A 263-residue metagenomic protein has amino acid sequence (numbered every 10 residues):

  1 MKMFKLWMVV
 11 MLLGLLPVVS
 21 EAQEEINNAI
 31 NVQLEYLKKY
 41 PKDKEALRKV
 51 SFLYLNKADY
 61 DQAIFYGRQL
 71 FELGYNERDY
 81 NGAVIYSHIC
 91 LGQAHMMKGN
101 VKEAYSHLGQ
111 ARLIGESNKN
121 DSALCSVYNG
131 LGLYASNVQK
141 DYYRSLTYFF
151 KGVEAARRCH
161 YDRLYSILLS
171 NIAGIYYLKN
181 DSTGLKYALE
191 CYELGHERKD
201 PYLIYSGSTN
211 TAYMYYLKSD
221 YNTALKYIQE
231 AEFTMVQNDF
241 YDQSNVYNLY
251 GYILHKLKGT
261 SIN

Functional and structural regions predicted by a protein language model:
M1, P17-E21: Glycine-centered signal
M1-F4, F150: N-terminal hydrophobic targeting signals that begin at the initiator methionine
F4-L16: Sec-dependent N-terminal signal peptides
S20-N263: A "functional boundary" signal
